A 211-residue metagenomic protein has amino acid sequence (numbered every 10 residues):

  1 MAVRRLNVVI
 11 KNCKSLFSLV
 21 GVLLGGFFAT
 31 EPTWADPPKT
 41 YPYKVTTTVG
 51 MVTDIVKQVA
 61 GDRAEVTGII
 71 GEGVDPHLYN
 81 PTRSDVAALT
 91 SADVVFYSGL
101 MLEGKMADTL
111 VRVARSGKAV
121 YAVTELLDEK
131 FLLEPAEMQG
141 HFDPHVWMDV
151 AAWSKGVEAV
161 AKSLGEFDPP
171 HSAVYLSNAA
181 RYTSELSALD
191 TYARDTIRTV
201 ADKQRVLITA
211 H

Functional and structural regions predicted by a protein language model:
M1-A2, D36: Intrinsically disordered, low-complexity regions enriched in serine, threonine, proline and polar/charged residues
A2-V20: Bacterial N-terminal signal peptides that target proteins for export
G26-F27: Hydrophobic alpha-helical membrane-insertion segments, chiefly the h-region of N-terminal signal peptides
W34-H211: Extracytoplasmic metal-acquisition and chelation regions
